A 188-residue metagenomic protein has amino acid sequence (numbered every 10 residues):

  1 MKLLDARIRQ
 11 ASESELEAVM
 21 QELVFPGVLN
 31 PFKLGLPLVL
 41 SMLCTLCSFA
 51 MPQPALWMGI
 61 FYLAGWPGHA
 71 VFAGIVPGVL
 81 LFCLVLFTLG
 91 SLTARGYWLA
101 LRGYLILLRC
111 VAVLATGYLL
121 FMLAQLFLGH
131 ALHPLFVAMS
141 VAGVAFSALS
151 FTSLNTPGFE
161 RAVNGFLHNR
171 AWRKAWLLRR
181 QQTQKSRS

Functional and structural regions predicted by a protein language model:
M1, P157-S188: Short, highly charged, low-complexity non-transmembrane loops/tails of multi-pass membrane proteins
K2-M51: Cytosolic juxtamembrane helix and N-cap/initiation of the first transmembrane helix
L34-S41, I60-F72, W98-R102: Short juxtamembrane and helix-loop transition motifs at transmembrane-helix boundaries in membrane proteins
C47-Q53, P67-T88, V111: Generic alpha-helical transmembrane segments
F49-Y62, L120: Membrane-helix interface motif
H69-P77, H130-S140: Hydrophobic alpha-helical transmembrane segments
F87-V113: Loop-to-transmembrane helix junctions at the membrane interface
T116-A138: Membrane-helix boundary connector in multi-pass membrane proteins
